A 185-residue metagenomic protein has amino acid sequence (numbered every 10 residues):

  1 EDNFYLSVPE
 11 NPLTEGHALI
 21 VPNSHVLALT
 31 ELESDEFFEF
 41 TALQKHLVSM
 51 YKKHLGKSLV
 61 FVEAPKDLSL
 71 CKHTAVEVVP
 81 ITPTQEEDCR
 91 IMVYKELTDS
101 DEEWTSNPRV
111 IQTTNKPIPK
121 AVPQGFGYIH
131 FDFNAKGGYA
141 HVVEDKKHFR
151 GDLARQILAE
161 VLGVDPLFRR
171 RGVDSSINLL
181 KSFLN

Functional and structural regions predicted by a protein language model:
E1-N185: HIT superfamily nucleotide-processing domains
